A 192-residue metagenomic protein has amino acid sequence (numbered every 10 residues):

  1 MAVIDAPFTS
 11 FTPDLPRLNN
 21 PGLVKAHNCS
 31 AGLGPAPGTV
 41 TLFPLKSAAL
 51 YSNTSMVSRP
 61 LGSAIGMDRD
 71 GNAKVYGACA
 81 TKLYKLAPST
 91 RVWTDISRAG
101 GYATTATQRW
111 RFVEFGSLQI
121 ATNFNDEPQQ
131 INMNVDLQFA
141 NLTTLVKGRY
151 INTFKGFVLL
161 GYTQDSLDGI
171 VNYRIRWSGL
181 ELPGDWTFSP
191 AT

Functional and structural regions predicted by a protein language model:
M1-W93, K147-T192: N-terminal beta-propeller domains
A48-S55, W93-Y102, L137-L142: A short beta-strand motif characteristic of beta-propeller blades
L86-V113: A broadly used, surface-exposed interaction patch
T94, A103, Q129, D168-G169: A short local loop/turn or secondary-structure capping micro-motif enriched for an aromatic residue
T107-I151: Hydrophobic or amphipathic alpha-helical targeting/insertion segments
